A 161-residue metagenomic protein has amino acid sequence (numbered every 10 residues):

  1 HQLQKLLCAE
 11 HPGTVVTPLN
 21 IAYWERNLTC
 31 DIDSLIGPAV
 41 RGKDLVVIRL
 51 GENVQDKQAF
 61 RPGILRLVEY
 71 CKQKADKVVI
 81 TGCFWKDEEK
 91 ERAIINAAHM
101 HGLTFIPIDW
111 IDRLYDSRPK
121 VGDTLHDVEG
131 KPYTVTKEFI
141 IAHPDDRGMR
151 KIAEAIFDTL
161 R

Functional and structural regions predicted by a protein language model:
H1-R61: Conserved SGNH/GDSL esterase-like catalytic core that processes O-acyl groups on lipids and polysaccharides
Q2, S34, L45, A59-R66 (+6 more regions): Extracytoplasmic/secreted proteins, especially bacterial periplasmic and envelope-associated proteins
C8-P12, V40, G51, E69-D76 (+2 more regions): Sec-exported extracytoplasmic/periplasmic mature domains
V16-N20, I80, F105-P107: A structural preference for short, hydrophobic beta-strand core positions in alpha/beta folds
A22-E25, E52-K57, I80-W85, K137-H143: Second-shell loop/turn segments in exported
D44-I64, E89-K90, R113-L125: Hydrophobic transmembrane alpha-helix bundles
V47-N53, V68-H101, W110: Active-site segments of SGNH/GDSL-like serine hydrolases that catalyze O-acetyl group transfer/hydrolysis on lipids
W85-R161: Catalytic His-Asp segment of secreted/periplasmic serine-dependent ester chemistry enzymes
